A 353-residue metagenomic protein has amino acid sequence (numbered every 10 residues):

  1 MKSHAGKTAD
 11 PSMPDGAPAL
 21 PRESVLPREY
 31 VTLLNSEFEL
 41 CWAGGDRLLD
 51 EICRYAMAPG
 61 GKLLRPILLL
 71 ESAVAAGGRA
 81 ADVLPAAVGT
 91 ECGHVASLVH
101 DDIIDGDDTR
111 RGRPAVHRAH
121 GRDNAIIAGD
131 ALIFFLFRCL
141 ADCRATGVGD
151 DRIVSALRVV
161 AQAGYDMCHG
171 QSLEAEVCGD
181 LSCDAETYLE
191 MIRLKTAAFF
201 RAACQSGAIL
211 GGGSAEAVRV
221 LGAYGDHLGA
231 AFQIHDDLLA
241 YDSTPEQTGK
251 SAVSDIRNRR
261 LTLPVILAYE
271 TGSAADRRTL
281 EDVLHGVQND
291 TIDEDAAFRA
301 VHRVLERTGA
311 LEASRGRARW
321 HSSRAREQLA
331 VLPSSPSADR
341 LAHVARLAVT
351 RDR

Functional and structural regions predicted by a protein language model:
K2-E39: N-terminal amphipathic/basic leader segments beginning at the initiator methionine
G6, P14, R319-H321, R326-E327 (+1 more regions): Short, amphipathic C-terminal "tail helix"
P21, V154, G222, G316 (+1 more regions): Short, charged, amphipathic alpha-helical segments
V25, Y30-L33, E39-R277, W320 (+1 more regions): Mg2+-dependent prenyl diphosphate-binding active-site environment of isoprenoid biosynthetic enzymes
A43, M57-A58, E270, H285 (+2 more regions): Alpha-solenoid HEAT/Armadillo repeat architecture
P59, L63, G93, D150 (+4 more regions): Residues at alpha-helix boundaries and the short loops/turns that link adjacent helices
A163-D166, H227-L228, G286-D290, R307 (+1 more regions): A short structural micro-motif
R278-A330: Mobile late-domain/C-terminal helix-loop "cap" segments that border catalytic sites or the cytosolic face
